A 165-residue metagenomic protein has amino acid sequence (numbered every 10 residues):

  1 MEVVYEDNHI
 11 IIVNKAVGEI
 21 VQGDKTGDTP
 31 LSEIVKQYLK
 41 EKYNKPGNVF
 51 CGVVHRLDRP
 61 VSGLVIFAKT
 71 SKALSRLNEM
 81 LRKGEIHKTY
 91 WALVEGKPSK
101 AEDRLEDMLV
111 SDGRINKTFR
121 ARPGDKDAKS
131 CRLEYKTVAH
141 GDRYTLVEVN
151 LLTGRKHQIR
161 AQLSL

Functional and structural regions predicted by a protein language model:
M1-L165: RNA pseudouridine synthases
